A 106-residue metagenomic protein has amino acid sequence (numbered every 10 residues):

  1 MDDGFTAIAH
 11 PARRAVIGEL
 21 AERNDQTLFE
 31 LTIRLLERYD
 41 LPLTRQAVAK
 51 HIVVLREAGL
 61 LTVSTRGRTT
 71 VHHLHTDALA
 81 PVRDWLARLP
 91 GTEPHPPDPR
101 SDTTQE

Functional and structural regions predicted by a protein language model:
M1-F5: Short, Lys/Arg-enriched N-terminal segment that forms or immediately precedes the first helix of a structured domain
T6-A7, P11-T44, T69-L79: N-terminal helix-turn-helix DNA-binding core of bacterial DNA-binding proteins
G18-E22, L74-E106: Amphipathic alpha-helical dimerization/coiled-coil segments that flank or bridge DNA-binding/regulatory modules
T32, D40, G59, D102-E106: Hydrophobic small-molecule pocket/channel-lining residues, especially in calycin-type beta-barrels
I33, T44, G59-L60, R83-D84 (+1 more regions): Short alpha-helix boundary/capping motifs
I52-V53: Short, hydrophobic-biased segments on the C-terminal half of alpha helices that form "recognition helices"
R56-G67, H73: Beta-hairpin "wing" of winged helix-turn-helix
